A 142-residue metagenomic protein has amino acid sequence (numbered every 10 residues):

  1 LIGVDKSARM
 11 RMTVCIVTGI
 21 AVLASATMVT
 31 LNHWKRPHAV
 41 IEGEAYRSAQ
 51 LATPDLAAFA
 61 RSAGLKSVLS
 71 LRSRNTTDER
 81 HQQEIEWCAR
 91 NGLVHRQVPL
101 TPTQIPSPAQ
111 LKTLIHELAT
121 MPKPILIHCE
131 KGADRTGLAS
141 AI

Functional and structural regions predicted by a protein language model:
I2-I125, A141-I142: Cys-dependent protein tyrosine phosphatase-like superfamily
C129: Short cysteine clusters
T136: Ser/Thr-glycine-rich phosphate-binding loops at phosphate-binding pockets of nucleotides, nucleotide cofactors
